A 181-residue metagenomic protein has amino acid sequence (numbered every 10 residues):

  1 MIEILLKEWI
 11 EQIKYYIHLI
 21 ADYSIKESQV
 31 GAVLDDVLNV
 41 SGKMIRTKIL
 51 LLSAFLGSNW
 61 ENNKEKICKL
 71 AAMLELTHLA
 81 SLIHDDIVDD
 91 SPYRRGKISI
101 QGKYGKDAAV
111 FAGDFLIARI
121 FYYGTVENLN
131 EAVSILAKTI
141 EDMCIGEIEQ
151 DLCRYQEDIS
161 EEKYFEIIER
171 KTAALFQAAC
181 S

Functional and structural regions predicted by a protein language model:
M1-A21: N-terminal amphipathic/basic leader segments beginning at the initiator methionine
A21-S181: Mg2+-dependent prenyl diphosphate-binding active-site environment of isoprenoid biosynthetic enzymes
